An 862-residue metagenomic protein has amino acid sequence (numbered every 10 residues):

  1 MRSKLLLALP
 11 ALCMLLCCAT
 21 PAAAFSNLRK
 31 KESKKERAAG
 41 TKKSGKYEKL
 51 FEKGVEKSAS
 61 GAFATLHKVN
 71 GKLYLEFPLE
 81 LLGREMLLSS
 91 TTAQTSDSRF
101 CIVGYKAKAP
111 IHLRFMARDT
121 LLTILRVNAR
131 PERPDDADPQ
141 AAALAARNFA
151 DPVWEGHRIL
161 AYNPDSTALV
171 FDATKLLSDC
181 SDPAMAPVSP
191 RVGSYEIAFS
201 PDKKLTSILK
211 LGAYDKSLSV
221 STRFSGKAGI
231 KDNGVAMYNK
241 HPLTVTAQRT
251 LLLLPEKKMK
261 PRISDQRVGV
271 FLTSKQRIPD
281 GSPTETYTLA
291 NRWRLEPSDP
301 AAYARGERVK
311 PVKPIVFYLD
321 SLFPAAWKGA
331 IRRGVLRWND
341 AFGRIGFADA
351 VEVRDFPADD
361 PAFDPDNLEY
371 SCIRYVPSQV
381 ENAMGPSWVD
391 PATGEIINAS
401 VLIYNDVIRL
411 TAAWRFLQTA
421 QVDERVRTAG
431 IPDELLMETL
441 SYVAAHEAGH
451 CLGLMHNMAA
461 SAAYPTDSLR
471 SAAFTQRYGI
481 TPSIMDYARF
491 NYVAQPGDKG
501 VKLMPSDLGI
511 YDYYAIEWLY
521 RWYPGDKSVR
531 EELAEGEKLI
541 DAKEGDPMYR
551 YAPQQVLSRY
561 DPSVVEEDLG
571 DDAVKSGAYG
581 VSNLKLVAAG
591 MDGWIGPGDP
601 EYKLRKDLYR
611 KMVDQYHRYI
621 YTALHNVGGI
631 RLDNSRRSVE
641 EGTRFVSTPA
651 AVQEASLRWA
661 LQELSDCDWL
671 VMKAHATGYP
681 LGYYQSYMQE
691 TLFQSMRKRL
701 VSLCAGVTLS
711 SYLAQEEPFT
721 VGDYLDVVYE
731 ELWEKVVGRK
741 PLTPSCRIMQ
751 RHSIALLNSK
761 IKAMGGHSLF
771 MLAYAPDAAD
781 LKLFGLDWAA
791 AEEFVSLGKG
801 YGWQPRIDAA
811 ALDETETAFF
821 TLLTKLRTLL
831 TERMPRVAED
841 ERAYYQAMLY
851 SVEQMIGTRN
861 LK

Functional and structural regions predicted by a protein language model:
M1-L9: Bacterial N-terminal signal peptides that target proteins for export
L9-C17: Bacterial N-terminal signal peptides
A19-S26: Boundary at the C-terminal end of the N-terminal hydrophobic targeting segment
F25, D355-V376, E438-Q495: The catalytic-center signature of Zn2+-dependent metalloproteases
L28-F323, A341, I345, F356-L410 (+4 more regions): Auxiliary tRNA-acceptor-end handling modules of aminoacyl-tRNA synthetases
G329-L336, D340, E438, Y442 (+2 more regions): Solvent-exposed, polar/charged alpha-helical surfaces in well-ordered, non-transmembrane soluble domains, broadly
L336-F347, G449-H450, L454, F490 (+1 more regions): Sec-exported extracytoplasmic/periplasmic mature domains
S461-K862: Conserved catalytic/binding loops enriched for acidic/polar residues
